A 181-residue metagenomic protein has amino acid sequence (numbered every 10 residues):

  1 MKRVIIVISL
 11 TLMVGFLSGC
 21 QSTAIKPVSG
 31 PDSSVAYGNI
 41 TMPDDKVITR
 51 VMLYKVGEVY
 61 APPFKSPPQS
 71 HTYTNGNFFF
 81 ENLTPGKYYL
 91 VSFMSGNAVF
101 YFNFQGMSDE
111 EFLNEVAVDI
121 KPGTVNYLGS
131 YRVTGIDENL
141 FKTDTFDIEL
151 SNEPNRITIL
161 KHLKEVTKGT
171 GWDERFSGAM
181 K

Functional and structural regions predicted by a protein language model:
M1-V4: Positively charged n-region of N-terminal signal peptides that target proteins for export
I8-F16: Bacterial N-terminal signal peptides
C20-K65, V99-K181: Primarily secretory-pathway and cell-envelope proteins
I48, L90-V91: A structural signal for short, hydrophobic beta-strand segments that form beta-sheets in beta-rich/all-beta domains
P62-N75: Short, acidic Ser/Thr/Gly-rich low-complexity loop/linker segments typical of extracellular and cell-surface proteins
S70-H71, E81, V116-I120: Generic detection of short hydrophobic beta-strand segments and adjacent strand-loop junctions
Y73-G76, E111-L113: Short, solvent-exposed coil/turn segments
T74-K87, F93-A98: Short Pro-Gly-centered beta-turn/loop motif in secreted/extracellular proteins
